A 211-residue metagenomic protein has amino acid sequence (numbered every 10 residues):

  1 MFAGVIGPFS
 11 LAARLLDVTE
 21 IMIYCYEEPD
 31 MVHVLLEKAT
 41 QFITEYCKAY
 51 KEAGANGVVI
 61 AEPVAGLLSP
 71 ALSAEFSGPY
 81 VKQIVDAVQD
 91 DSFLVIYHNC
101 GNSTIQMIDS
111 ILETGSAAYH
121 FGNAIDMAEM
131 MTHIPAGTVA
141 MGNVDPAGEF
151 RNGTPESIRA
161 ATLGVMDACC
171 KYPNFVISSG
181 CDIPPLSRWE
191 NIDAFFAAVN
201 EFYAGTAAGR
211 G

Functional and structural regions predicted by a protein language model:
M1-G211: Active-site loop segments of alpha/beta catalytic cores
